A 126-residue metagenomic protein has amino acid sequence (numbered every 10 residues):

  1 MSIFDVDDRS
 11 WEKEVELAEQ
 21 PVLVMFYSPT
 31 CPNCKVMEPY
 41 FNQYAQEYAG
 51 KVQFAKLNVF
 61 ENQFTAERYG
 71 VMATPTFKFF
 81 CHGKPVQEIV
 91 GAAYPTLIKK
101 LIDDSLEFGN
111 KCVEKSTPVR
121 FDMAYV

Functional and structural regions predicted by a protein language model:
M1-K13: N-terminal "domain-start" segment that seeds a small globular fold
D7, N58-F60: Conserved acidic residues
L17-P29: Short active-site neighborhood of thiol/selenol oxidoreductases, capturing the structured segment around
V22, Q63, Y69-C81: Structural micro-motif
T30-M37, Y125: Short, thiol/selenol-centered motifs that function as redox-active sites or metal-ligating centers
K35-Y48: Typically the conserved alpha-helix immediately C-terminal to a functionally engaged Cys/Sec in thioredoxin-like
A73, K78-K115, F121: Non-catalytic, surface beta->alpha helical segment in thiol-disulfide oxidoreductase systems
